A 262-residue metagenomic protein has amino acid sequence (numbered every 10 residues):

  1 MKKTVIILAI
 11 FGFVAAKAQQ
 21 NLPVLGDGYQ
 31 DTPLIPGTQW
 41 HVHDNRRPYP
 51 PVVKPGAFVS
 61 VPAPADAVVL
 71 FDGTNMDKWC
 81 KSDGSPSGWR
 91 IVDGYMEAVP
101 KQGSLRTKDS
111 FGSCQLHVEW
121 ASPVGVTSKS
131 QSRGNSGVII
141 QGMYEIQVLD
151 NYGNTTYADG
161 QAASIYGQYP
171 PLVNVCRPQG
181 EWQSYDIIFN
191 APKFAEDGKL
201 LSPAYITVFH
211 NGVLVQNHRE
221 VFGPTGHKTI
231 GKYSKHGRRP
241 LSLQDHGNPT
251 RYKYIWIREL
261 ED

Functional and structural regions predicted by a protein language model:
M1-Q20: Bacterial Sec-dependent N-terminal signal peptides
Q19-D262: Carbohydrate-interacting regions of secretory-pathway proteins
